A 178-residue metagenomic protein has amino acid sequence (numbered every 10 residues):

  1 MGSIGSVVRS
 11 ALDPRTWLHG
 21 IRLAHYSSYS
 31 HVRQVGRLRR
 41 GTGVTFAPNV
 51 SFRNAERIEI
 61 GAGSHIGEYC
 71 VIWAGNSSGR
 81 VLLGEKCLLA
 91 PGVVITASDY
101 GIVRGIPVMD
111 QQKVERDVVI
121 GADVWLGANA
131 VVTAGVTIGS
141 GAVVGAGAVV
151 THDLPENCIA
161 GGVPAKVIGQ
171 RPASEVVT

Functional and structural regions predicted by a protein language model:
M1-Q34, G41-G43, K86, G92-V93 (+4 more regions): Terminal amphipathic alpha-helical/low-complexity segments used for targeting or macromolecular assembly
V44-T45, G67: Short Pro/Gly-enriched beta-strand edge/turn motifs at strand-loop
T45, N76, T137-G139, D153-L154: Extended beta-solenoid/beta-helix repeat architectures
T45, V50-S51: An N-terminal domain-start capping segment
S51-I60, H65-V136, V163-P164, Q170-T178: Flexible, glycine/small-residue-enriched loop-and-beta-strand segment within the central core of proteins
G127-V143, A148-H152: Beta-rich strand-turn-strand
P155-E156, G161-P164: Acidic, glycine-centered active-site loop in nucleotide-sugar glycosyltransferases
